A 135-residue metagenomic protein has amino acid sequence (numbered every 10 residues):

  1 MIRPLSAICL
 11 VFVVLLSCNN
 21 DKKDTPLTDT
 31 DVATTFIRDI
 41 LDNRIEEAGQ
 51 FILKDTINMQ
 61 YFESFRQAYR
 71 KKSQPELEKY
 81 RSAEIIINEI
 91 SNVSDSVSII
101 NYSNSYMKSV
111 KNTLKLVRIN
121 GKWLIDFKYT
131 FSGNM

Functional and structural regions predicted by a protein language model:
I2-C9: Sec-dependent signal peptide recognition, specifically the positively charged N-region followed immediately by
V14-S17: C-terminal motif of bacterial Sec signal peptides marking the signal peptidase cleavage site
N19, K54-F62, N112-V117: Charged, low-complexity, helix/coiled-coil-prone segments
N19-T25: Bacterial lipoprotein signal-peptidase II cleavage site
T25, T30-D31, T35, I45-V93: Short solvent-exposed beta->alpha transition segments
E84-M135: Exposed beta-sheet edge and beta->alpha loop/turn motif
